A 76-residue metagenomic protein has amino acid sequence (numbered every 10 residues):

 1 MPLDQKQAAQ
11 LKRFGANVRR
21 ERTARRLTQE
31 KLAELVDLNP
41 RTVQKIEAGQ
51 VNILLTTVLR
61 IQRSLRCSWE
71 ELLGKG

Functional and structural regions predicted by a protein language model:
M1-A24: A short, Lys/Arg-rich alpha-helix, primarily the initiator
A16-K31, L35, R60: Short basic helix-loop element that most often maps to the first helix and adjoining turn of HTH DNA-binding modules
V18, L32-A33, V43-I46, L72: Conserved hydrophobic/aromatic packing and binding residues within compact polymer-binding modules
D37-V51: Recognition helix of helix-turn-helix/homeodomain-like DNA-binding domains that insert into the DNA major groove
Q50-Q62: Short, basic-rich loop-to-helix N-cap that marks the start of a DNA-contacting helix
R66-G76: Short C-terminal boundary/hinge segments that cap the last helix of small helical domains
